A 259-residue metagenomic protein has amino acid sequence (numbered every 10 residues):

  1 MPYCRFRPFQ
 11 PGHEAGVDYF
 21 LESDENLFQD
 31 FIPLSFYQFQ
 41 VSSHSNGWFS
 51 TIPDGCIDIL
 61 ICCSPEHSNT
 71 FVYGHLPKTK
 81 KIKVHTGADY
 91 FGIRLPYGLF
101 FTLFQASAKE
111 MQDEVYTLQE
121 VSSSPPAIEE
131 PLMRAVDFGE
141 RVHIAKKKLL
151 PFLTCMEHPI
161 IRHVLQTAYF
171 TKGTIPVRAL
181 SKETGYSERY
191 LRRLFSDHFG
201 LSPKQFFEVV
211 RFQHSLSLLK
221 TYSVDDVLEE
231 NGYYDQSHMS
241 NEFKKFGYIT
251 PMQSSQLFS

Functional and structural regions predicted by a protein language model:
M1-R162, Y169-K172, P176-R178, T184-E188 (+4 more regions): Alpha-helical bundle regulatory/interaction domains
H143-L150, R193-S196, E242: A broadly conserved amphipathic alpha-helix scaffold signal in soluble, globular proteins
M156-I160, T167, L194-L219, E242-S259: Alpha-helical DNA-contacting segments of helix-turn-helix folds
S187-Y190, V209: Intrinsically disordered, low-complexity sequence elements enriched in Ser/Thr/Gly/Pro
